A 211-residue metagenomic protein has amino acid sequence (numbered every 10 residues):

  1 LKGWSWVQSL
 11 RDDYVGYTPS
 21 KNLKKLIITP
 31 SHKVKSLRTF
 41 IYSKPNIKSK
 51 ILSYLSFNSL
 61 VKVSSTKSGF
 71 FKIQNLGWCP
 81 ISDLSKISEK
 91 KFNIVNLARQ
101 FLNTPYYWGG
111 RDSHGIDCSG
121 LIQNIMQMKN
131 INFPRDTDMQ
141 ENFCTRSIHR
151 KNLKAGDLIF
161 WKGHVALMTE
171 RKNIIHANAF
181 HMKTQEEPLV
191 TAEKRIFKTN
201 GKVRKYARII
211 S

Functional and structural regions predicted by a protein language model:
L1, S49-T66: Conserved beta-strand/loop element in small beta-rich adapter and peptidoglycan-binding domains
L1, V63, F160-W161, H176: A generic structural signal for residues embedded in beta-strands
Q8-F40, L60-T104: Boundary regions of SH3-family modules and the immediately adjacent low-complexity/disordered segments in eukaryotic
I41-I51, E141-R150: Short alpha-helix capping/helix-loop boundary micro-motifs
S59, G156-D157: Structural motif
T66, L84-K86, T137-D138, T145-I148 (+1 more regions): Aromatic- and glycine-rich peptidoglycan recognition patches
P105-L153: Catalytic cysteine-centered active-site loop
L158, G163-N173: Catalytic nucleophile-His microenvironment captured as a short glycine-rich beta-strand/loop that brackets
